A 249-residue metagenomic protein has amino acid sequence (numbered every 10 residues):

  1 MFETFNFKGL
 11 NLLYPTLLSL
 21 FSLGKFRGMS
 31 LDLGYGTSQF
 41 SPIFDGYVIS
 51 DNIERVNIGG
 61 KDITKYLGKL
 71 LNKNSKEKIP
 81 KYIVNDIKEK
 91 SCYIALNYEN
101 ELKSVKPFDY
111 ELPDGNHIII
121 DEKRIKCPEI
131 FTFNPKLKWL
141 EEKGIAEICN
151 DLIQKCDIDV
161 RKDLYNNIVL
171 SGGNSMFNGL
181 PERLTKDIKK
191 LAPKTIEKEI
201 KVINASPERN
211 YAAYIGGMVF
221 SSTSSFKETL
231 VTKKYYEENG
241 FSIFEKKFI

Functional and structural regions predicted by a protein language model:
F2-I249: C-terminal region/appendage detector
